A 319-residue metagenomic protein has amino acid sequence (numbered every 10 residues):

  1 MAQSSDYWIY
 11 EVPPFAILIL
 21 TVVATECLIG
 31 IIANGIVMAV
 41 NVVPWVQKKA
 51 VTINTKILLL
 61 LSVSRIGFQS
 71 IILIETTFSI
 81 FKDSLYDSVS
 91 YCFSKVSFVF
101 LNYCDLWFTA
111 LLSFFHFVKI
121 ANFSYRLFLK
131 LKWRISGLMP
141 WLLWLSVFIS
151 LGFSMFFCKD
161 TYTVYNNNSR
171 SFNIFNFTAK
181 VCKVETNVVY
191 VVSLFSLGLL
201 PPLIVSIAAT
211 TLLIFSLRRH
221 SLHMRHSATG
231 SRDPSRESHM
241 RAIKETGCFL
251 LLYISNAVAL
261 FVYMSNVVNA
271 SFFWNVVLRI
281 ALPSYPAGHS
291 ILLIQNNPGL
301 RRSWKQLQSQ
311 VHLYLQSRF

Functional and structural regions predicted by a protein language model:
M1-I32, F195: Extracellular N-terminal segment of 7TM GPCRs
A24-S84, F108-V118, K244, L250-L252 (+1 more regions): Structural signature of the GPCR N-terminal helical module
P44-N54, A121-L138, T211-H239, N297-F319: Intracellular signaling interfaces of 7-transmembrane GPCRs
Y91-L101, L111-L143: Membrane-interface helix-loop-helix junctions at boundaries between adjacent transmembrane segments
F108, C248-I254, V258-S265, S271-F319: Seventh transmembrane helix
F108, R134-N167: Fourth transmembrane helix
A110-L111, S196-H226: Class A (rhodopsin-like) GPCR signature focused on the TM5-ICL3 interface and adjacent 7TM helical core
F153-K159, A179-A209: Extracellular-loop-to-transmembrane junctions of the mid-late helices
